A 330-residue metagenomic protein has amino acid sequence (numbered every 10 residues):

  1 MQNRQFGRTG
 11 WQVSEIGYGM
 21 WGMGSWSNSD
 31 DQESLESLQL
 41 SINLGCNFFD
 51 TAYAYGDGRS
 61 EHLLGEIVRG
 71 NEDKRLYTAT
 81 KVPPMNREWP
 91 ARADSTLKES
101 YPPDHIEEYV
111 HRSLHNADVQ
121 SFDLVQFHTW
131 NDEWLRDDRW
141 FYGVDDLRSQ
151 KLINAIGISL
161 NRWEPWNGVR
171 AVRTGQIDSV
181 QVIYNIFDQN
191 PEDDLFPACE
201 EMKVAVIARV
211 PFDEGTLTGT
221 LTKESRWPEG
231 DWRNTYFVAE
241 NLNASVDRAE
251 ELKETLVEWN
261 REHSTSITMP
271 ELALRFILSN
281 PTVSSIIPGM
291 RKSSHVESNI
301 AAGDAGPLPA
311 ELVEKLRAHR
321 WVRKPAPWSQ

Functional and structural regions predicted by a protein language model:
M1-L76: N-terminal binding-site loop/beta-alpha segment at the start of enzyme catalytic domains that lines or forms
F6, Y18, S34, F49 (+10 more regions): Conserved, mostly hydrophobic/aromatic
S29-E33, R59, L63, L97-H105 (+2 more regions): Alpha-helix N-cap and loop-to-helix initiation/capping positions
S29-S41, S100-A117, R162-A171: Short, acidic/polar
K74-R87: A short, structured active-site edge motif that brings together acidic residues
N86-S100: Surface-exposed, active-site-proximal loop segments in enzymatic domains
L114-E133: Active-site groove signature of glycoside hydrolases
T129-R323, P327-Q330: Beta/alpha (TIM)-barrel catalytic core signal, keyed to glycine-rich beta->alpha loops juxtaposed to Asp/Glu that bind
